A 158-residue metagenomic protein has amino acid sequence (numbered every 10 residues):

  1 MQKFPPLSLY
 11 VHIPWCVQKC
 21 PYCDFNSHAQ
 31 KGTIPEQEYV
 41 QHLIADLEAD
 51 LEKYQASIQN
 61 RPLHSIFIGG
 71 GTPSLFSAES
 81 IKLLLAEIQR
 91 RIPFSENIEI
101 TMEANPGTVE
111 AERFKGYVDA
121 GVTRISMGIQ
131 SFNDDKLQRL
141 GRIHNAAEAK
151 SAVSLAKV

Functional and structural regions predicted by a protein language model:
M1-Y10, S57-N60: N-terminal [4Fe-4S]-dependent radical SAM core
K3, I13-P14, L155-K157: Short glycine/proline-enriched loop/turn "hinge" motifs that connect secondary-structure elements and lie
P5, P21-C23, E96-I98: Residue-level signal for beta-strand positions within conserved beta-sheet cores that form or flank
V11-I13, I129: Alpha/beta-hydrolase
P14-S27: Local cysteine-cluster metal-coordination motifs and their immediate loop/turn environment, predominantly Fe-S cluster
S27-Y54, R61-V158: Conserved non-cysteine loop/helix-boundary elements of the Radical SAM core domain that shape
